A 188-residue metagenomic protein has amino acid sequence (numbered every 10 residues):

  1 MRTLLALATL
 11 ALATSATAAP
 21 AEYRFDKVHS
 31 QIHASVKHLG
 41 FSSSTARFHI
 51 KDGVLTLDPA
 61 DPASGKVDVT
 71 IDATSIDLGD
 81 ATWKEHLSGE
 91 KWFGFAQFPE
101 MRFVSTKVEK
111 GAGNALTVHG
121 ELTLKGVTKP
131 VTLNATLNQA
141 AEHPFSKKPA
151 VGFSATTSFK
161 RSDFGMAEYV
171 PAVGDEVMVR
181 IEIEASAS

Functional and structural regions predicted by a protein language model:
M1-L5: Positively charged n-region of N-terminal signal peptides that target proteins for export
A13-A16: N-terminal signal peptide c-region/cleavage motif recognized by signal peptidases
A18-S188: Low-complexity, acidic/polar, glycine-enriched regions of mature
